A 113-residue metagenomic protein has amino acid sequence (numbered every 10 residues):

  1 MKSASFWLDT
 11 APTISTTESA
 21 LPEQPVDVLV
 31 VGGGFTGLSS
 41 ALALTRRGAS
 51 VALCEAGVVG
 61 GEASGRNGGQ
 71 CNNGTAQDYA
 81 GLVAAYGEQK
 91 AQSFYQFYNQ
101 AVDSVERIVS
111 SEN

Functional and structural regions predicted by a protein language model:
M1-V28, R46: Extreme N-terminal leader/targeting segments of oxidoreductases
W7-T10, A49-A52, D103-S104: A short linear-motif detector with a strong N-terminal bias
D9, G32, N73-T75: Pocket-edge structural micro-motifs
P12-I14, G33-G34, A80-G81, A85-Y86: A broad, low-specificity signal for short, low-complexity segments enriched in glycine/proline and polar/charged
E18-L21, D27, S39, L82-Y86: A short alpha-helix capping/helix-coil boundary motif
Q24-L53: N-terminal Rossmann-like FAD-binding beta1-loop-alpha1 element of flavoenzymes
A43, V59-N113: Conserved FAD-binding subdomain of flavin-dependent enzymes
